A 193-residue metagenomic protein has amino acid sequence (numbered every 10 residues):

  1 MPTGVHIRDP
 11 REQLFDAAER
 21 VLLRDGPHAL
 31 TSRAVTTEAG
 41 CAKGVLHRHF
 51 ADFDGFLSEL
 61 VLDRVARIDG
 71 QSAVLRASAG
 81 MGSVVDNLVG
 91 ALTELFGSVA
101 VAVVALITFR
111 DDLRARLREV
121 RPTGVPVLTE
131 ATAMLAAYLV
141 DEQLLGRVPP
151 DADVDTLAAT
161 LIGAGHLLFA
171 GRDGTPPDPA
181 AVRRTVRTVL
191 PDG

Functional and structural regions predicted by a protein language model:
M1, G90, G97, T129-L145 (+1 more regions): C-terminal peripheral helix-coil segments that are non-catalytic and often amphipathic
M1-E38, D54-G55: Basic, helix-initiating cap at the start of DNA-binding domains
L22, L57-R64: Alpha-helical DNA-contacting segments of helix-turn-helix folds
A39-F50: Short hydrophobic/aromatic patch on the recognition helix
E59, S72-A102, L157-A158: Hydrophobic alpha-helical connector segments
A77, V89-V99, L106-A115, T185-L190: Helix-loop "lid/cap" segments that line or gate small-molecule binding pockets
G97-L106, A115-L145, V154-D155: Amphipathic alpha-helical packing segments from all-alpha helical-bundle domains
V148-P149: Conserved hydrophobic residue
